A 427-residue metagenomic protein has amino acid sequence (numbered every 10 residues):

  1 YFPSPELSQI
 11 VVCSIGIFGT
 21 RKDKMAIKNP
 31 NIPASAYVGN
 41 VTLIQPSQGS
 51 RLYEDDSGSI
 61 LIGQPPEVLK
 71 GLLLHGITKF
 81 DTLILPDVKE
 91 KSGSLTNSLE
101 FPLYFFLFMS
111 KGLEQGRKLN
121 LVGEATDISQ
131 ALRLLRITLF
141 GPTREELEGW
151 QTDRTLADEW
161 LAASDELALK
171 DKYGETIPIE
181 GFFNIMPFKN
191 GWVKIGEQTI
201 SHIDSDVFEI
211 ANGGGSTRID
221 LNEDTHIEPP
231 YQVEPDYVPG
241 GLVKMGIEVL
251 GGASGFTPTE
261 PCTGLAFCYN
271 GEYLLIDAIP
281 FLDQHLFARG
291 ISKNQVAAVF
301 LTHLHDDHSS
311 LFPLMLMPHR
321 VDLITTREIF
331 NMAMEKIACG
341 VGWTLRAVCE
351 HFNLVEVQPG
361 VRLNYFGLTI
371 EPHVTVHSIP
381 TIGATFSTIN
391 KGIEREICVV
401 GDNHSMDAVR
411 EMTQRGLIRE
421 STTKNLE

Functional and structural regions predicted by a protein language model:
Y1-F2, F18: Aromatic (phenylalanine/tyrosine) cluster motif
S4-E6: Extreme N-terminal basic, low-complexity initiation segments that serve as generic localization/processing leaders
S8-I291, E356-L426: Core dinuclear metal-dependent hydrolase active-site scaffold
L275-I279, V296-D307, T325-T326, C398-D402: Active-site neighborhood of phospho(di)ester-bond hydrolases with catalytic His/Asp-centered motifs
H285, S292-H319: Di-metal (Zn2+ and/or Mg2+/Mn2+) metal-binding site signature of metallo-dependent hydrolases with the MBL/beta-CASP
K293, G340-T344, G416-L417: Short, hinge-like loop/turn segments at secondary-structure boundaries
V321-F330: Short internal beta-strands
I329-L354: Active-site neighborhood of divalent metal-dependent phosphoester bond hydrolases
